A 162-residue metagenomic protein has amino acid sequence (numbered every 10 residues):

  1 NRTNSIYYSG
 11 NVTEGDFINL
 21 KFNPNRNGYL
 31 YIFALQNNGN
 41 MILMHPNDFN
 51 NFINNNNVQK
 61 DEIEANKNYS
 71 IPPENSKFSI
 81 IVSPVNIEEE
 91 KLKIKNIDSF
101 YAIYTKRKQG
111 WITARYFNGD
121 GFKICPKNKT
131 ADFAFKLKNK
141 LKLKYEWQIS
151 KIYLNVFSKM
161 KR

Functional and structural regions predicted by a protein language model:
N1-R162: Secretory-pathway glycoprotein ectodomains that are cysteine- and/or Ser/Thr/Pro-rich
